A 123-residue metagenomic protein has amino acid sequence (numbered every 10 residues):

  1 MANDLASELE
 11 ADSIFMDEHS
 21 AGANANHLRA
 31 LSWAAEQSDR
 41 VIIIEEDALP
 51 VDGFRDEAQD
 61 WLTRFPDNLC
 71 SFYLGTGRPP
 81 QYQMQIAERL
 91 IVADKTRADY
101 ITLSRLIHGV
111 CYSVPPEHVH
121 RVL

Functional and structural regions predicted by a protein language model:
M1-I44, A48-L123: An acidic/histidine-cluster motif and surrounding catalytic segment that typifies divalent-metal-assisted enzyme active
